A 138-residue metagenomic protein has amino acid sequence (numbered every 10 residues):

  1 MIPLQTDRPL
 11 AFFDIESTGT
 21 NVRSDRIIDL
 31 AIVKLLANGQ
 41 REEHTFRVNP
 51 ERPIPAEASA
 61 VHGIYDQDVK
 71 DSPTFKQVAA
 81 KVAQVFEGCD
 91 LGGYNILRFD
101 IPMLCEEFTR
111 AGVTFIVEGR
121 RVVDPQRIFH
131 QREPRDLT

Functional and structural regions predicted by a protein language model:
M1-G119, P134-T138: Conserved non-catalytic scaffold segment of RNase H-like nuclease domains
V122-D136: Short alpha-helix plus adjacent loop in nuclease-associated cores
